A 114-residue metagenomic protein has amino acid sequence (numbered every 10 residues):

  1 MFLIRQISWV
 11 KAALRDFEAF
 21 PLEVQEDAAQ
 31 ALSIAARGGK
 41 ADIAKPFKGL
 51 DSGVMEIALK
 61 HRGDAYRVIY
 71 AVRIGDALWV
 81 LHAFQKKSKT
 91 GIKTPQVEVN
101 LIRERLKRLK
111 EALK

Functional and structural regions predicted by a protein language model:
M1-A65, I74-A77, K87-K114: Basic, Lys/Arg-enriched alpha-helical interface segments
V68-Y70: Hydrophobic/aromatic beta-strand elements that line small-molecule binding cavities or substrate pockets in beta-rich
W79-H82: Conserved catalytic cores of phosphodiester-cleaving nucleases, focusing on short active-site segments
